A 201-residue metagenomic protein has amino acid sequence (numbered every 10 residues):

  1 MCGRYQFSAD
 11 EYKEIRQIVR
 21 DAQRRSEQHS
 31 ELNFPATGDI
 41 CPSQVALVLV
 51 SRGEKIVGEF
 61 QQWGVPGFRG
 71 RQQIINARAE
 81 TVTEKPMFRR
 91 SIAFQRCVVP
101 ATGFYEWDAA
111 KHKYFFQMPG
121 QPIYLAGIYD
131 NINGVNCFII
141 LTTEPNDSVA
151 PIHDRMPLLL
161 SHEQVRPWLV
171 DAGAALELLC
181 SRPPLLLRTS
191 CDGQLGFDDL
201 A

Functional and structural regions predicted by a protein language model:
M1-A201: Short linear sequence motif anchored by a di-proline
